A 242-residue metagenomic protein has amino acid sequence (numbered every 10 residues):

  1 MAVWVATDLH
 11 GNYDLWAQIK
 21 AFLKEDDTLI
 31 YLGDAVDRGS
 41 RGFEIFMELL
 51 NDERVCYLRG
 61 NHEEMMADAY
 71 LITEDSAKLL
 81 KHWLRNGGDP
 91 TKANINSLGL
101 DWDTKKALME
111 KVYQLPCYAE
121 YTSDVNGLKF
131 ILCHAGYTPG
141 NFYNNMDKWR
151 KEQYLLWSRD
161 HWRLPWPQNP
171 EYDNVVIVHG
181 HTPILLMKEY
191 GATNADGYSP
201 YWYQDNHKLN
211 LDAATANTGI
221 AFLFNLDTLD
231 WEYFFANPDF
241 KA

Functional and structural regions predicted by a protein language model:
M1-E48: N-terminal active-site segment of His-dependent metallophosphoesterases
A2-H10, K129-G136, L209-L211: Active-site-proximal beta-strand elements of phosphoester/diester hydrolases
V5, L29-Y31, Y57-L58, I131 (+2 more regions): Residue-level marker for buried hydrophobic side chains located in beta-strands that build the well-ordered beta-sheet
D8, D34, L49, G60-N61 (+4 more regions): Divalent metal-coordination and catalytic microenvironments
H10-D14, D37-S40, E63-A67, G140 (+2 more regions): Active-site environment of divalent metal-dependent phosphoester hydrolases
G42-Y121, L128: Active-site neighborhood of divalent metal-dependent phosphoester bond hydrolases
T104-E189: His/acidic metal-ligating clusters that form di-metal
D160-D239: Conserved beta-sheet core of the metallophosphoesterase superfamily
